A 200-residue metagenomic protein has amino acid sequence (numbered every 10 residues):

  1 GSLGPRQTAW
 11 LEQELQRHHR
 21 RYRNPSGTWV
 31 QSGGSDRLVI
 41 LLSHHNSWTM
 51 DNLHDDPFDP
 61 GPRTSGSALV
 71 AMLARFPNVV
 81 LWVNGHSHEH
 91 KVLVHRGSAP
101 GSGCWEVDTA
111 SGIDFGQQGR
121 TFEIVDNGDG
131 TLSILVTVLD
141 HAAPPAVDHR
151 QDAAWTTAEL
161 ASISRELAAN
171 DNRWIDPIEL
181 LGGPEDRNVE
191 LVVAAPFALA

Functional and structural regions predicted by a protein language model:
G1-A9, H18-V80: Active-site-proximal segments of metal-dependent phosphoesterases and phosphodiesterases across multiple
G1-S32, E89-A200: Metal-dependent phosphoesterase/phosphodiesterase active-site architecture
L41-H44, V83-N84, D108, T137-V138: Short beta-strand segments
N46-D51, V79-H95, D114-Q117: Active-site environment of divalent metal-dependent phosphoester hydrolases
